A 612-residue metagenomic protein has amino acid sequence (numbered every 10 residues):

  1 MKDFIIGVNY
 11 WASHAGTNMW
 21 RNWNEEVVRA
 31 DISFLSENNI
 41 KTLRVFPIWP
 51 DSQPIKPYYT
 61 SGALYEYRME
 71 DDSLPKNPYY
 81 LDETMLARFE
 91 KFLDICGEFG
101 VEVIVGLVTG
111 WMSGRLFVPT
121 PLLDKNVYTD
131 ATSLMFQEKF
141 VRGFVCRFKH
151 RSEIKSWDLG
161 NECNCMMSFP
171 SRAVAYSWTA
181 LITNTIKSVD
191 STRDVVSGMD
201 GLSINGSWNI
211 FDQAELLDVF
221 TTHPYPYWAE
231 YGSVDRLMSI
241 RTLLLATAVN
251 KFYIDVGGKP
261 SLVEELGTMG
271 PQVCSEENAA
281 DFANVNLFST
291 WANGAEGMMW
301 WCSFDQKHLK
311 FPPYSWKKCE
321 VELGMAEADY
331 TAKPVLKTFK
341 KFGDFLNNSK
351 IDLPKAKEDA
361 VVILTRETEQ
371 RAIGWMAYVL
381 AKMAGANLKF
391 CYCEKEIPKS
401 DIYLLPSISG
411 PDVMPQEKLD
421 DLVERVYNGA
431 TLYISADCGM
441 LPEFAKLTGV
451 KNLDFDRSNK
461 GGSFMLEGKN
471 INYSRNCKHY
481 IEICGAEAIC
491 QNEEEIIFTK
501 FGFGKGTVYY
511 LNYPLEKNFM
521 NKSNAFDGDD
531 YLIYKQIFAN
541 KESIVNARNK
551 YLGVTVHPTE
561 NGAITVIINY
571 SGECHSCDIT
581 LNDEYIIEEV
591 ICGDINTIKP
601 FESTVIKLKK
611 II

Functional and structural regions predicted by a protein language model:
M1-L217, A279-D281, L309: Active-site mouth of glycoside hydrolases
A12, E162-R172, P224-R236, T247-A283 (+2 more regions): Active-site clefts of carbohydrate-active enzymes
V27-D31, K139-V145, L202-D212, L243-Y253 (+4 more regions): Alpha-helical scaffolding within the catalytic cores of extracellular/periplasmic polymer-degrading hydrolases
T179-D194, F211-E215, V219, V234-D305: Catalytic-core region of carbohydrate-active enzymes that cleave or remodel glycosidic bonds
A180-I182, D190, K357-A384: Short, charged N-terminal beta->alpha structural module
L202-S203, L380-P398: A short, well-structured beta->alpha microelement
S303-D359: Aromatic-rich peripheral "rim/lid" segments of glycoside hydrolase catalytic domains that contact and position glycan
G410-I612: A conserved amphipathic helix/loop scaffold that creates a polar/acidic microenvironment used either to coordinate
